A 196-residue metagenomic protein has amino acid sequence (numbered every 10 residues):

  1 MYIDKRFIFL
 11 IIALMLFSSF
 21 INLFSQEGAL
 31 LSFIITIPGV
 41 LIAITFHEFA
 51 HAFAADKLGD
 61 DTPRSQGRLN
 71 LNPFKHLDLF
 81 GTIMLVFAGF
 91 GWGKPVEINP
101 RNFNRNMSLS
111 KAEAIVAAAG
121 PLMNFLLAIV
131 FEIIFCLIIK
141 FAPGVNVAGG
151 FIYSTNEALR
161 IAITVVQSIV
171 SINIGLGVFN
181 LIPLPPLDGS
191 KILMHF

Functional and structural regions predicted by a protein language model:
M1-F196: Hydrophobic transmembrane alpha-helices and their immediate loop junctions in multi-pass integral membrane proteins
